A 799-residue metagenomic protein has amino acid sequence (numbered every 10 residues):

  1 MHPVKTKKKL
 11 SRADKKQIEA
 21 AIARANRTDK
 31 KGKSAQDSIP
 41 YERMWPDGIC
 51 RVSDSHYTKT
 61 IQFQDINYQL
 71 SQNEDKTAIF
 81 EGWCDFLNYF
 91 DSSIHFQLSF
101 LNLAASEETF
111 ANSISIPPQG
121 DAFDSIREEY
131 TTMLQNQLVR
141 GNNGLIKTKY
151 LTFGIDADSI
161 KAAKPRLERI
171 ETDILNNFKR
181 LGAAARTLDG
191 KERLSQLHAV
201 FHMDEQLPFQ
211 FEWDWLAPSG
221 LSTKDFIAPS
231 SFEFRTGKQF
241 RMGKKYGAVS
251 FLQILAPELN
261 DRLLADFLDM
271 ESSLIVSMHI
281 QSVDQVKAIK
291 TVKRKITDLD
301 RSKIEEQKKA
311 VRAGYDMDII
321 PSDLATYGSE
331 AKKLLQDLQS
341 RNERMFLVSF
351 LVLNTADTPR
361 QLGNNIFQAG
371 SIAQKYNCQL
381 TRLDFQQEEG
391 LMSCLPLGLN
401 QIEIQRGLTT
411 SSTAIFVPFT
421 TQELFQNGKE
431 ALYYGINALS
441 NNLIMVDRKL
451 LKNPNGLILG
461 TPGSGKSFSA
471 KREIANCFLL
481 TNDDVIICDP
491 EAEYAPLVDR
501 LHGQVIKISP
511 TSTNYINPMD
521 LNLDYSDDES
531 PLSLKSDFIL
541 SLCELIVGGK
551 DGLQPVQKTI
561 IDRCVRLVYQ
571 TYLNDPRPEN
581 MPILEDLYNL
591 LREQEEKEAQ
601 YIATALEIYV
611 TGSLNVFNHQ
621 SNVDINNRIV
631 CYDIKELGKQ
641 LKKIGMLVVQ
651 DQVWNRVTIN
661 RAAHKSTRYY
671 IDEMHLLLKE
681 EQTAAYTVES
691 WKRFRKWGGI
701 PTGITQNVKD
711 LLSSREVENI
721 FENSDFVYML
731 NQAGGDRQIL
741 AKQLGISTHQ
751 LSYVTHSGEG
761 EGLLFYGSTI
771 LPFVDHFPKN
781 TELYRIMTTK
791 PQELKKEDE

Functional and structural regions predicted by a protein language model:
M1-T421: Extended, folded cores of ATP/NTP-driven motor/assembly subunits in large transport and secretion machines
I66, N73-S92, S99, L103 (+11 more regions): P-loop NTPase motor domains
I458: Hydrophobic anchor at the beta1->P-loop junction of P-loop NTPases
K466: Conserved lysine of the Walker
S469: Hydrophobic positions on the alpha1 helix immediately C-terminal to the Walker A/P-loop
N476-I486: Post-Walker A helix-loop "phosphate-sensing" segment adjacent to the P-loop in P-loop NTPases
H502-I506, E716-M729: A short helix-turn-beta junction within AAA+ P-loop NTPase domains corresponding to the substrate/partner-engaging
L744-D798: Conserved P-loop NTPase
